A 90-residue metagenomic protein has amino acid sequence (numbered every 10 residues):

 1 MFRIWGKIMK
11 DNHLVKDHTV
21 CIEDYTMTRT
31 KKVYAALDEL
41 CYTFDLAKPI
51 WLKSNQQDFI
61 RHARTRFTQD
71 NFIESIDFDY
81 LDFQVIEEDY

Functional and structural regions predicted by a protein language model:
F2-I4: Short structural boundary motif marking the start of a folded domain
N12-V15, D58-I60: Amphipathic, alpha-helical segments enriched in basic
L14-T43: Short, flexible N-terminal segments of the mature chain
Y34-Y90: Acidic, low-complexity intrinsically disordered segments
